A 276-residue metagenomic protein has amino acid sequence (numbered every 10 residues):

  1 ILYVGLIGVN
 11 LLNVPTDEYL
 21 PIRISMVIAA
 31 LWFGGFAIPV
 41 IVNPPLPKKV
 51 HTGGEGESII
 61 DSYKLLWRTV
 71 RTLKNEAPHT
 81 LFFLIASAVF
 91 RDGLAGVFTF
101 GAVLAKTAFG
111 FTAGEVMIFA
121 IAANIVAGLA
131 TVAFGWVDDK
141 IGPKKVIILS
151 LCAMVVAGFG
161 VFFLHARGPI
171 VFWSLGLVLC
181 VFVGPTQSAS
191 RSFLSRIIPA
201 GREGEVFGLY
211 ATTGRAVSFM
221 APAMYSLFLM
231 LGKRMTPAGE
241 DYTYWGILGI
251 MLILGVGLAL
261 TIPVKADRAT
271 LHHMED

Functional and structural regions predicted by a protein language model:
V4-L31, L227-L254: A membrane-interface helix-boundary motif in multi-pass transporters
W32-N43, L248-D276: Multi-pass alpha-helical transporter architecture, strongest for 12-TM Major Facilitator/SLC carriers used
L46-L84: Juxtamembrane intracellular "pre-TM" segments in multi-pass secondary transporters
T99-V116: Short amphipathic helix-loop junctions that connect adjacent transmembrane helices in Major Facilitator Superfamily/SLC
A113-G114, A200-Y210: Loop-to-transmembrane helix entry/capping segments in MFS-fold secondary transporters and related SLC/MFSD carriers
L129-P143, L229: Helix-to-loop junctions at the C-terminal end of transmembrane segments in multipass secondary transporters
C152-R167: C-terminal ends and interior cores of transmembrane alpha-helices in multi-pass membrane transporters/permeases
P185-I198: Intracellular juxtamembrane helix-capping segments at the cytosolic ends of symmetry-related transmembrane helices
